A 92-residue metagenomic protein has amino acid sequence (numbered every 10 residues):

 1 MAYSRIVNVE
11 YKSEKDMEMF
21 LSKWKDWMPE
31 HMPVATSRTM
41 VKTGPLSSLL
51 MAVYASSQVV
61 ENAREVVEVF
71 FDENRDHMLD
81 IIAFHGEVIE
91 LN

Functional and structural regions predicted by a protein language model:
M1-V69, D76-N92: Short S/T/G/P-rich N-terminal loop/turn motif that feeds into the first structured element of a domain
